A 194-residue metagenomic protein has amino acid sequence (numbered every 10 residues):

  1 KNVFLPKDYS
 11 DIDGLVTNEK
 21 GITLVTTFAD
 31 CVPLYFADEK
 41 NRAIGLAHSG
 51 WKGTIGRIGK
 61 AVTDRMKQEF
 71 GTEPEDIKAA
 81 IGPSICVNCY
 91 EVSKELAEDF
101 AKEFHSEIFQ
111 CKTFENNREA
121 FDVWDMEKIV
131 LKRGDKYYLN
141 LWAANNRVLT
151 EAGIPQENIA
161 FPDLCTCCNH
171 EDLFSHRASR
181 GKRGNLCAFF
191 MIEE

Functional and structural regions predicted by a protein language model:
K1-E194: Active-site microenvironment for binding and transforming phosphate-containing groups
